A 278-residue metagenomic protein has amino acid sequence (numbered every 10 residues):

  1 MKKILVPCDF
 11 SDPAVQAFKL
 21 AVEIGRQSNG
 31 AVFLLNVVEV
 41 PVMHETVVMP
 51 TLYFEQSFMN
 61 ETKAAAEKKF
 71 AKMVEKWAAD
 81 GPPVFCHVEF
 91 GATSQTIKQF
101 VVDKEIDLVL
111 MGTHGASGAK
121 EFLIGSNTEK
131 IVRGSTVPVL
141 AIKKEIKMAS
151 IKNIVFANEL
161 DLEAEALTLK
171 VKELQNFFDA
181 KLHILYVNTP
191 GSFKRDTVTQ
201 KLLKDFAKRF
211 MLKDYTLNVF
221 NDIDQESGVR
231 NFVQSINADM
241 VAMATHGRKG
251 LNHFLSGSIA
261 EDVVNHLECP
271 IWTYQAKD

Functional and structural regions predicted by a protein language model:
M1, E105-D107, T128, V137 (+2 more regions): Local beta-strand N-terminus motif with an aromatic residue
M1-Y53, N153-N218, A238-M240, H266 (+2 more regions): Small/aliphatic-rich secondary-structure junction motif
P13, L20, K68, K72-V109 (+4 more regions): Structural beta-alpha unit
V37, H114-G115, K144-I146, V187 (+2 more regions): Short, ordered loop/turn segments at secondary-structure junctions
Y53-K68: A short acidic, glycine-rich active-site loop that binds or catalyzes chemistry on phosphate/adenosine moieties
L110-T113, V139-K144, I271-Q275: Short beta-strand elements of ligand-binding domains
M111-K130, M243-H266: Glycine-rich, Arg-bearing micro-motifs that act as flexible, cationic patches
T128-E145: Short, structured interface segments
